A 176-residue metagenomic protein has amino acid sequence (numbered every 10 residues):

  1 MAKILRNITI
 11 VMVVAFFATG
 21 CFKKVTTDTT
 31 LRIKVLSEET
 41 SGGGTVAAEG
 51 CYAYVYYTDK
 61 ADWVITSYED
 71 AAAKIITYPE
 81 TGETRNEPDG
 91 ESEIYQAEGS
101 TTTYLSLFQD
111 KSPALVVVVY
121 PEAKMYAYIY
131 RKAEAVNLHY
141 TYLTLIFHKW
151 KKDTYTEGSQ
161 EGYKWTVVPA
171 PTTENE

Functional and structural regions predicted by a protein language model:
M1-T9: Bacterial N-terminal signal peptides that target proteins for export
A18-G20: C-terminal motif of bacterial Sec signal peptides marking the signal peptidase cleavage site
F22-K24: Bacterial signal peptide processing site
T29-E39: A short, amphipathic beta-strand motif
T40-E83: Short, ordered, surface-exposed loop/turn motifs in non-cytosolic proteins
E87, G99-L115, P121-E122: Short Pro-Gly-centered beta-turn/loop motif in secreted/extracellular proteins
Y120-Q160: Structured interaction patches on ligand/partner-binding surfaces of diverse proteins
T156-E176: Short, low-complexity, Pro/Ser/Thr/Gly-rich segments in the mature regions of secreted, periplasmic
